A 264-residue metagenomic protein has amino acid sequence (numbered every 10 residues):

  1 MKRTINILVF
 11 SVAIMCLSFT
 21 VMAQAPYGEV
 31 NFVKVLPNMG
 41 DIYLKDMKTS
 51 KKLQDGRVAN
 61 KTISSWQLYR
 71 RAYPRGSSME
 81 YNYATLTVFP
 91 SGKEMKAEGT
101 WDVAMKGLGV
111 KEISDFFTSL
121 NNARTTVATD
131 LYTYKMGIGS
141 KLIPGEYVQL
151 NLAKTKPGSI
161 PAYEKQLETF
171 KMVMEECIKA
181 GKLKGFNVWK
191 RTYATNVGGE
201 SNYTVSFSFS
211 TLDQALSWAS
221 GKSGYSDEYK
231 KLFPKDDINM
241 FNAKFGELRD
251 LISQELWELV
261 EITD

Functional and structural regions predicted by a protein language model:
M1-P26: Bacterial Sec-dependent N-terminal signal peptides
A23-D264: Short S/T/G/P-rich N-terminal loop/turn motif that feeds into the first structured element of a domain
